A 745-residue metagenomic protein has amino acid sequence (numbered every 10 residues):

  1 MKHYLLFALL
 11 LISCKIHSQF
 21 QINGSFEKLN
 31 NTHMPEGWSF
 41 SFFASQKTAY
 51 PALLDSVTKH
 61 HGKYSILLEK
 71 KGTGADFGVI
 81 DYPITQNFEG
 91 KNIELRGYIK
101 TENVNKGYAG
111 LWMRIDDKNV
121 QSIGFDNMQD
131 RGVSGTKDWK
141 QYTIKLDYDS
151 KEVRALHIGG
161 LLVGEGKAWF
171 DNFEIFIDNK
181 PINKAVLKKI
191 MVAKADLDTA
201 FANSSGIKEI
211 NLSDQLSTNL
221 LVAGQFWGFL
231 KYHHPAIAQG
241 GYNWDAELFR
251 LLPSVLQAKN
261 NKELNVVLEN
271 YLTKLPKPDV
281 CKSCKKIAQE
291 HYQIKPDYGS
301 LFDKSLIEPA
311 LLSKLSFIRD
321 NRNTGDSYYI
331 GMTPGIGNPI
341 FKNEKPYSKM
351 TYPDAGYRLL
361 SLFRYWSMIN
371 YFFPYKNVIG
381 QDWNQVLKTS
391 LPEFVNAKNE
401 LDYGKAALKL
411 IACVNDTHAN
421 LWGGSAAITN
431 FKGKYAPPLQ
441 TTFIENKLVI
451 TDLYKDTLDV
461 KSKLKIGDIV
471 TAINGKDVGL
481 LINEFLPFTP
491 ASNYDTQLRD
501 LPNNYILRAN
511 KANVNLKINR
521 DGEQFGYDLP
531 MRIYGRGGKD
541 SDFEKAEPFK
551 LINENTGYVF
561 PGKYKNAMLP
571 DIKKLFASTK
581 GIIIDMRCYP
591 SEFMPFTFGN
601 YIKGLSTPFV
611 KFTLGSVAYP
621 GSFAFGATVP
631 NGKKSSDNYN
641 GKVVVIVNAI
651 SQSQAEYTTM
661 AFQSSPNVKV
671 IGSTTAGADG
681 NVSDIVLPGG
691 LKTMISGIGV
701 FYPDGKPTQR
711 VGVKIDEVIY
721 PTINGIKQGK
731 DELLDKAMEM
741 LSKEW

Functional and structural regions predicted by a protein language model:
M1-Q21: Bacterial Sec-dependent N-terminal signal peptides
H17-K194: Extracellular and organelle-lumenal recognition/adhesion modules and their flexible linkers in secreted
K194-A200, G404-V460, E544-L551: PDZ/PDZ-like peptide-tail recognition elements
A202-S204, L221-N343: Cationic-aromatic interfacial patches
I207, Q215, K231, L256 (+8 more regions): Cleft-lining beta-strand/loop regions that shape enzyme active-site pockets
Q215-L216, L220-G228, G299-P334, E344 (+5 more regions): PDZ/PDZ-like domain segments forming the peptide/carboxylate-binding groove, activating on the N-terminal beta-strands
F226, L230, H234, Y365 (+6 more regions): Conserved PDZ fold ligand-binding element
Q293-T324, L458, S462-T579, G604 (+2 more regions): C-terminal, low-ordered peptide segments at domain boundaries
